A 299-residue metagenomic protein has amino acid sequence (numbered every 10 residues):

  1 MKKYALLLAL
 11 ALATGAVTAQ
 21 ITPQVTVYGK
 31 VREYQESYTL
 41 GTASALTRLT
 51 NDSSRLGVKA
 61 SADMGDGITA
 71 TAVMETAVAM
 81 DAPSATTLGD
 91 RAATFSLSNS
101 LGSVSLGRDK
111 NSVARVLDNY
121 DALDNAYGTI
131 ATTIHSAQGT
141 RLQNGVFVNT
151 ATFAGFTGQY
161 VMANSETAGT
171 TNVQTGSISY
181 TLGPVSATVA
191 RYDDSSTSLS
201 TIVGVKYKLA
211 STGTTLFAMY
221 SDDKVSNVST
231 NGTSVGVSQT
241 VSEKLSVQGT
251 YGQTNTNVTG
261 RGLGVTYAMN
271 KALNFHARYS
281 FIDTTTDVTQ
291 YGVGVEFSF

Functional and structural regions predicted by a protein language model:
M1-F299: Outer-membrane beta-barrel proteins
